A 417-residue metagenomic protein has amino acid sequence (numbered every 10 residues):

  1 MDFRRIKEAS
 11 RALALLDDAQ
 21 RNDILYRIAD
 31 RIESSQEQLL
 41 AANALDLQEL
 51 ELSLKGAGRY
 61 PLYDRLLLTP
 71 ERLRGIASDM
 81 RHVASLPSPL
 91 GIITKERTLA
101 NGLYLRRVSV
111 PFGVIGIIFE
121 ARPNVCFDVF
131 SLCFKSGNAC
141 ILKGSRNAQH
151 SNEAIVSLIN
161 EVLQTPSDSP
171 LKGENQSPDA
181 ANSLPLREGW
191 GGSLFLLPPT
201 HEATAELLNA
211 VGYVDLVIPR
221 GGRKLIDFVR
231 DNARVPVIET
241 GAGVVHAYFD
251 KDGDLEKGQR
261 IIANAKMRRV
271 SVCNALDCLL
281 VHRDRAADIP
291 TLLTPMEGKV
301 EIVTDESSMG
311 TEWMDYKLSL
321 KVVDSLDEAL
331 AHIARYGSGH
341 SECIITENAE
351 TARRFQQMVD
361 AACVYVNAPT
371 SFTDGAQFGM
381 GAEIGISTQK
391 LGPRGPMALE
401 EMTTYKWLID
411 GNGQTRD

Functional and structural regions predicted by a protein language model:
M1-Y104: N-terminal Rossmann-like NAD(P)+-binding subdomain of aldehyde/semialdehyde dehydrogenases
E8-L15, L279-V281, D315-D324, G339-I344: Short, well-ordered beta-strand elements within core beta-sheets of diverse protein domains
D23, R27, T291, A331 (+1 more regions): C-terminal core of ALDH-fold dehydrogenases
R65, T69, Y104-R107, F195-V211: A structured beta-alpha segment of the ubiquitous adenosine-cofactor-binding alpha/beta core
H82-E161, V235-P236: Conserved small-residue-rich beta-alpha loop and adjacent elements that most often cradle the phosphate/pyrophosphate
E120-N124, D128-A139, A154, L158 (+3 more regions): ALDH superfamily catalytic-core signature
G173-E174, R187-G189: Glycine-biased, low-complexity coil/linker segments
